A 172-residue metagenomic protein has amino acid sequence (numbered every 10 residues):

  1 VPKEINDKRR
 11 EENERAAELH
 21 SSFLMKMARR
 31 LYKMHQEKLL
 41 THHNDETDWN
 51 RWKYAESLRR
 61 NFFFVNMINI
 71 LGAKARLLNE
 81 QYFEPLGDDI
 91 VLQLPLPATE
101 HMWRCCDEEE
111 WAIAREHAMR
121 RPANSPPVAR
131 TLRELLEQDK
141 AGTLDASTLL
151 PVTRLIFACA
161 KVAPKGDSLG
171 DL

Functional and structural regions predicted by a protein language model:
V1-E12: C-terminal transcriptional activation/regulatory domains of eukaryotic transcription factors
E12-L172: C-terminal effector modules of eukaryotic transcription factors
